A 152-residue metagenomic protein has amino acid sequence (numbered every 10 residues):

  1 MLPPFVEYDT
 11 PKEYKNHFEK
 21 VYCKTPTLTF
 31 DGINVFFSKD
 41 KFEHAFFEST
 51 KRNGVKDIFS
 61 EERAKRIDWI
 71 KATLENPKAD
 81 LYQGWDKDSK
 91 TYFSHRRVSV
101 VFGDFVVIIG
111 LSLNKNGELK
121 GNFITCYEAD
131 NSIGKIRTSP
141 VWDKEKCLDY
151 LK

Functional and structural regions predicted by a protein language model:
M1-K152: Ribonuclease/tRNase effector modules and their secretory precursors
